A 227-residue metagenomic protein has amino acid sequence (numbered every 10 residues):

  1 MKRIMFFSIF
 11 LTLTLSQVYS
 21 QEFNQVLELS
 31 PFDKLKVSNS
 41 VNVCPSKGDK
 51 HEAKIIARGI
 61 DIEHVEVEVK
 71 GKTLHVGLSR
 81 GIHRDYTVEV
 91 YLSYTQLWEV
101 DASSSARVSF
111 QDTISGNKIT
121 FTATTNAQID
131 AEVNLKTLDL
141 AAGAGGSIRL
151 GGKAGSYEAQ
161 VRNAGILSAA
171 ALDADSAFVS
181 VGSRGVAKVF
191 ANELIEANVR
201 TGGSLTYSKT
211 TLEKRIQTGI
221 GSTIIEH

Functional and structural regions predicted by a protein language model:
M1-H227: Intrinsically disordered, low-complexity terminal regions
